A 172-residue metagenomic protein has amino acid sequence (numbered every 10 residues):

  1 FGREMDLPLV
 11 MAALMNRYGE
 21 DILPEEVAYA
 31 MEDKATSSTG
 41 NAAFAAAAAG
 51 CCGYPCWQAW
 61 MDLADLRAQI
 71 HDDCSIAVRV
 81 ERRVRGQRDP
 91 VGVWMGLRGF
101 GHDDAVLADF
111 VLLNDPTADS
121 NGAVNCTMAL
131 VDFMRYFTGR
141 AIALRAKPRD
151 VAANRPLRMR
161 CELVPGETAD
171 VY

Functional and structural regions predicted by a protein language model:
F1-M5, D170-Y172: Flexible propeptides and autoinhibitory/regulatory segments associated with cysteine proteases
R3-R17: Active-site alpha-helical elements of protease catalytic centers
L7, P156-L157, A169: Short amphipathic alpha-helical segments that mediate assembly, nucleic-acid/protein binding, or membrane association
V10, N125-A129, V164: Alpha-helical protein-protein interaction elements
M15-R155: Conserved active-site-adjacent core of cysteine acyl-enzyme catalytic domains
R160-Y172: Mixed-charge, low-complexity intrinsically disordered regions
